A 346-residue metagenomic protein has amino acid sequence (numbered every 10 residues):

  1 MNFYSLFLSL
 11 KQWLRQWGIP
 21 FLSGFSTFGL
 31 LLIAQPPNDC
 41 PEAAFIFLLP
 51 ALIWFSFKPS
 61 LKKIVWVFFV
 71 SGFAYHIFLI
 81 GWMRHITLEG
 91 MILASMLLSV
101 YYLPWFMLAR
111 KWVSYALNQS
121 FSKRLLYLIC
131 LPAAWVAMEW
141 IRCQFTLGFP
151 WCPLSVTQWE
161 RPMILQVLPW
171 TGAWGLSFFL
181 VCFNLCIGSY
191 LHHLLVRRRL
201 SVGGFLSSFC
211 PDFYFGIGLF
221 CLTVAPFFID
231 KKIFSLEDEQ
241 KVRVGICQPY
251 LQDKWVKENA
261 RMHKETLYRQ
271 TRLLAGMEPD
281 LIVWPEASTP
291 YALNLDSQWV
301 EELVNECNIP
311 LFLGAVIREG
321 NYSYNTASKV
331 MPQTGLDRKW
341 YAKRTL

Functional and structural regions predicted by a protein language model:
N2-K231: Membrane-embedded alpha-helical bundles of multi-pass enzymes that act on lipidic or dolichyl-linked glycan substrates
I229-L346: Soluble catalytic regions of membrane-associated enzymes that act on cell-envelope and secretory-pathway components
